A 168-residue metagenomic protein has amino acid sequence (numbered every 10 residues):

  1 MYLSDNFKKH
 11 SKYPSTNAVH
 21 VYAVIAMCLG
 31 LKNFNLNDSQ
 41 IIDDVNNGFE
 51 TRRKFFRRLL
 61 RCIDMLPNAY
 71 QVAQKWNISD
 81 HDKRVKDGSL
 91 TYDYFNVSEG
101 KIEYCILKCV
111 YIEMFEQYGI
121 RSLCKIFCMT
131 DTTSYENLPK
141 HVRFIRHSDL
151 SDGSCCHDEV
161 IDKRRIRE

Functional and structural regions predicted by a protein language model:
M1-P14, A23, M27: N-terminal leader/targeting and assembly helices and adjacent pre-domain segments
K9-N17, R121-K125: Short, charged/polar micro-motifs that form catalytic or ligand-binding hotspots
A18-V21, I166-E168: Terminal "cap-and-tail" regions of soluble proteins that handle hydrophobic small molecules
V19-I25, L29-Y118: Amphipathic interaction/junction segments at domain boundaries or subunit interfaces
T91-I145, D149-S151: Short, hydrophobic/π-rich interface segment
Y111-M114, R164-E168: Short, charged/polar, Gly/Pro-enriched secondary-structure boundary elements
S154-K163: C-terminal edge-of-domain segments
